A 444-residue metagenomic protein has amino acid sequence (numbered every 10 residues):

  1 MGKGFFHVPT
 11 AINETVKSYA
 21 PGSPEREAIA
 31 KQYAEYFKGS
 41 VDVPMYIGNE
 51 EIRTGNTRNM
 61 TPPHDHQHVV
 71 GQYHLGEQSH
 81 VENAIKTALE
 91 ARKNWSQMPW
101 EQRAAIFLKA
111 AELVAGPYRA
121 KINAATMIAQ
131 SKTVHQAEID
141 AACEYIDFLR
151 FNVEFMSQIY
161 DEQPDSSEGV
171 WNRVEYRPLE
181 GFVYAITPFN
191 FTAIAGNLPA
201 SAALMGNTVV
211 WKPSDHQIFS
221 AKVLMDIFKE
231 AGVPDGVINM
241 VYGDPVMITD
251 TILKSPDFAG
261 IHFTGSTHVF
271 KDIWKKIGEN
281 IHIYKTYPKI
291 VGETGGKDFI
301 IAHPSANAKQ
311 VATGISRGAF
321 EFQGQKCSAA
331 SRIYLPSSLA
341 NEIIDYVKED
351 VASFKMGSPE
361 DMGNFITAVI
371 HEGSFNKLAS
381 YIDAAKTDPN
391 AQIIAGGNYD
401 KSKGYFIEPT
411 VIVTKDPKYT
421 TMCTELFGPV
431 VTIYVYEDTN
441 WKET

Functional and structural regions predicted by a protein language model:
M1-H7, E14, S18, H64-Y73 (+9 more regions): Conserved C-terminal structural/oligomerization subdomain of aldehyde/semialdehyde dehydrogenase
M1-V69: Hydrophobic face of amphipathic alpha-helices that form TPR/SEL1-like repeat modules and related alpha-solenoid
T54-G55, N59-T61, H66-Y160: Glycine-rich loop-to-alpha-helix module at the N-terminal edge of alpha/beta enzyme cores
P62, H74-E77, A124, E138-A141 (+11 more regions): Active-site proximal loops enriched in glycine and acidic residues that flank catalytic Cys/His/Asp and coordinate
Q67, A88, R103, T126 (+8 more regions): Residue-level signal for inorganic ion chemistry
T87-N94, K109-L113, P117, A125 (+12 more regions): Generic, well-ordered alpha-helical scaffold segments in large soluble proteins
M127, I146, M156-Q310: Rossmann-like NAD(P) dinucleotide-binding subdomain of oxidoreductase/dehydrogenase enzymes
I227-G232, K254-P256, G260, T267-P417 (+1 more regions): ALDH superfamily catalytic-core signature
